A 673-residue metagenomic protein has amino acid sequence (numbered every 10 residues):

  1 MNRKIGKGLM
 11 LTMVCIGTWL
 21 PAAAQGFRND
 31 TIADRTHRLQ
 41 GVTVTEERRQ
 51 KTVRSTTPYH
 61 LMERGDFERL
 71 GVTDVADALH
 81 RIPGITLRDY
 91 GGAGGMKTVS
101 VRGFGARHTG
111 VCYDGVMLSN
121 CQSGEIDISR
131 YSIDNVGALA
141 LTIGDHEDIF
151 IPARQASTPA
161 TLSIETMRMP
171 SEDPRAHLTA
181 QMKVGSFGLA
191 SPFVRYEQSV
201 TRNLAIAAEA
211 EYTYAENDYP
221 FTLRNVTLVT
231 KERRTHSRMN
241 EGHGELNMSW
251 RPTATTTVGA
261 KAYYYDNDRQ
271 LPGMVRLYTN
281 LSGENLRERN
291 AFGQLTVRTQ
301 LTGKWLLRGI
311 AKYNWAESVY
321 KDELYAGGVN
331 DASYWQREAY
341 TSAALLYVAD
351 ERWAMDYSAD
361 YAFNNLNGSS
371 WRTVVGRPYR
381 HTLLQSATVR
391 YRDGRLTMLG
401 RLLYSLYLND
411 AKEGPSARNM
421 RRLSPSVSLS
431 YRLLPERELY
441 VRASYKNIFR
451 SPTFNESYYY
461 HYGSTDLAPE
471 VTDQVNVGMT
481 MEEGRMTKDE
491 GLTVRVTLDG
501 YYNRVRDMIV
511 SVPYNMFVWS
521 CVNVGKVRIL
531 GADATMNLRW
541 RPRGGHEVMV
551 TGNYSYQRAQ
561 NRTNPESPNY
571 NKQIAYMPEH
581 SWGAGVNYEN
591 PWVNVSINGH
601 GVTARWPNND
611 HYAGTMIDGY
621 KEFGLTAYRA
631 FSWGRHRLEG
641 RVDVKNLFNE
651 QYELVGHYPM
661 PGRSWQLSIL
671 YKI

Functional and structural regions predicted by a protein language model:
F27-R28, N217-F221, T230-G242, S249-Y340 (+3 more regions): Flexible loop and strand-edge segments within Gram-negative outer membrane beta-barrel domains
R38-E68: N-terminal periplasmic "start-of-domain" segments of outer-membrane beta-barrel proteins
A76-M117: Extracytoplasmic beta-strand/coil segments of soluble accessory domains associated with Gram-negative outer-membrane
I133-T179: A beta-strand signature from Gram-negative outer-membrane beta-barrel systems, especially the internal plug domain
K304-Y320, F363, V441-S444, E470-L530 (+1 more regions): Membrane-embedded beta-barrel scaffold of Gram-negative outer-membrane proteins
V348-A362, N367-N503: Structural signature of Gram-negative outer-membrane beta-barrels, strongest in the C-terminal barrel of TonB-dependent
R395-M398, R495-R504, N523-N608, R637: Gram-negative outer-membrane beta-barrel transporters
V550, G601-N608, M616-D618, A627-I673: C-terminal beta-signal and adjacent terminal beta-strands/loops of Gram-negative outer-membrane beta-barrel proteins
